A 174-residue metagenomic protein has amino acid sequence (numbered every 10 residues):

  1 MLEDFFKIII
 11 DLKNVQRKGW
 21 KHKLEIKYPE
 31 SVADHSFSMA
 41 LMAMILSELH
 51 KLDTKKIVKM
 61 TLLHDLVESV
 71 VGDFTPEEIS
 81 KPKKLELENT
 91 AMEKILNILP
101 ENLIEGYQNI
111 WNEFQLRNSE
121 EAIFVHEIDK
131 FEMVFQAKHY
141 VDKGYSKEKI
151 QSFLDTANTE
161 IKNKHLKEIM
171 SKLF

Functional and structural regions predicted by a protein language model:
M1-F174: Active-site helical microenvironments for divalent-metal-assisted chemistry
